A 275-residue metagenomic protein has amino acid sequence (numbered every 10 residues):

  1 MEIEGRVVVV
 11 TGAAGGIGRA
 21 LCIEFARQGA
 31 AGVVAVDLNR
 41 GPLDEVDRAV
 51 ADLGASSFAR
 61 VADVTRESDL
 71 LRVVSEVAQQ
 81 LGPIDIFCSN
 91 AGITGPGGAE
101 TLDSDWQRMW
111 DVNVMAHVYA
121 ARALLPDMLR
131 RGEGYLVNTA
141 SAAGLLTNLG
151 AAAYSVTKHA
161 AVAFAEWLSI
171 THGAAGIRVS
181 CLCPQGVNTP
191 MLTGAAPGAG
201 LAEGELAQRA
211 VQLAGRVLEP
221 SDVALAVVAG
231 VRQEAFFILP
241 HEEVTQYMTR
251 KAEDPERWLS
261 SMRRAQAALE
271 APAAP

Functional and structural regions predicted by a protein language model:
A14-G15: Conserved glycine-rich cofactor-binding loop
A30-E45: Conserved glycine-rich Rossmann-like NAD(P)H-binding loop of the short-chain dehydrogenase/reductase
G41, V61-R72, D103: The beta1-alpha1 cofactor-binding region of Rossmann-like NAD(H)/NADP(H)-dependent oxidoreductases
L71, I93-Q107, G150-A153: Conserved mid-core segment of classical short-chain dehydrogenase/reductases
A121, T157: Active-site helix of classical SDR
S141: Residue(s) in the substrate-gating loop at a strand-loop-helix junction that position the organic substrate next
A199-P275: C-terminal tail/cap regions
